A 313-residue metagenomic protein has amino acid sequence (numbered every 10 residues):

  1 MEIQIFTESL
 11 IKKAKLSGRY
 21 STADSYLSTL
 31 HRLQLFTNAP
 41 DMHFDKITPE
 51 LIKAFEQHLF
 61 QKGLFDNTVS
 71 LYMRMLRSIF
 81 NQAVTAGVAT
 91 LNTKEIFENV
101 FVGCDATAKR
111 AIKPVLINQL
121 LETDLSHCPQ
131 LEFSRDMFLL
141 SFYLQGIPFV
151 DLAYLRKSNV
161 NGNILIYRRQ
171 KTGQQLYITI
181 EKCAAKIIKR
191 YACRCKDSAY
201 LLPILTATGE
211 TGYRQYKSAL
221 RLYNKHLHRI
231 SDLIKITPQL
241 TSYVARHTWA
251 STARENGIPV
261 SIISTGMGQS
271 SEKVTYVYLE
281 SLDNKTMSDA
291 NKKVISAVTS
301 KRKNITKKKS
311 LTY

Functional and structural regions predicted by a protein language model:
I3-K62: Basic/aromatic-enriched alpha-helical hairpins
R32, Q61-E95: N-terminal DNA-binding recognition helix of tyrosine site-specific recombinases/integrases
K53, T85, A89-E122, A207-Y213: Flexible interdomain linker/hinge and immediately adjacent N-terminus of the catalytic tyrosine-recombinase domain
A111, R169-G173, M267-K292: Catalytic-site neighborhood detector that most strongly recognizes the C-terminal catalytic loop/helix of tyrosine
I117, E181-T237: Active-site/catalytic core of tyrosine-dependent DNA strand-transfer enzymes
H127-P129, N224-T265: Short, basic (Lys/Arg/His-rich) helix/loop patches that form interaction surfaces in the mid-to-C-terminal regions
S158-I166, I236-P238, I258-V277, K303-S310: Short, polar N-cap/turn motifs at the start of nucleic acid-interacting alpha helices
K196, I204-T211, K293-Y313: C-terminal secondary-structure termini that scaffold catalytic or DNA-interacting sites
